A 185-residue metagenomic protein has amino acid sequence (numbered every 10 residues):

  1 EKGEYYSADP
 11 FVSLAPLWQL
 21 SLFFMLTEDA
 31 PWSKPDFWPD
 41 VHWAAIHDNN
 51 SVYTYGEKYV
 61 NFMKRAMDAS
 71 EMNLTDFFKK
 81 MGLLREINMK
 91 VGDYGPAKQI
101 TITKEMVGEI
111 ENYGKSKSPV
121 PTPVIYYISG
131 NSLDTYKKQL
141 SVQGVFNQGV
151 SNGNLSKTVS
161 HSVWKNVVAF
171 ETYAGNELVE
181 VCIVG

Functional and structural regions predicted by a protein language model:
E1-K2, V184: Accessible peptide chain termini
K2-K90: Active-site-proximal alpha-helical
T54-V184: Beta/coil-rich, acidic/histidine-enriched accessory regions frequently appended to metallopeptidases
